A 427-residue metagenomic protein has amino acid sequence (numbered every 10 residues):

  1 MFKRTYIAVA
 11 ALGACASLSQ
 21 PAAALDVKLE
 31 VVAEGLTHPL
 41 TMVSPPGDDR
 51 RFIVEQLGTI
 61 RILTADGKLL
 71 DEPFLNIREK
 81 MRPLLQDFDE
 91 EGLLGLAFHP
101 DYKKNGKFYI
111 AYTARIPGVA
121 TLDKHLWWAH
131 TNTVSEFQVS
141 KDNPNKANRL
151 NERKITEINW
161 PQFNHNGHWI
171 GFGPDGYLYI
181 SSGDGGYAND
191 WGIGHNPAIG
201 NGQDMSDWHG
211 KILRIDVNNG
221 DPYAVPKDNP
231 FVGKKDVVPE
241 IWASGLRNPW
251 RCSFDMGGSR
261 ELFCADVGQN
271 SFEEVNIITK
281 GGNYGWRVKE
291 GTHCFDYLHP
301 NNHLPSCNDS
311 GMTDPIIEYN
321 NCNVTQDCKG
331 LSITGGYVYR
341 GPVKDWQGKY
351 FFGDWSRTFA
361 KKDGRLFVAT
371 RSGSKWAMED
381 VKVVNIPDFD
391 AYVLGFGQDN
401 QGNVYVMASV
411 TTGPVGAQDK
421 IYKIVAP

Functional and structural regions predicted by a protein language model:
M1-A8: Bacterial N-terminal signal peptides that target proteins for export
A8-S17: Bacterial N-terminal signal peptides
A23-Y187, R251-F254, R260-S271, K329-G373 (+1 more regions): Acidic, Gly/Ser/Thr-rich repeat motifs that build Ca2+-stabilized beta-propeller blades
L25-E34, K68-D87, E136-P161, W191 (+3 more regions): Blade-edge beta-strand/turn elements of extracellular beta-propeller and related beta-sheet repeat scaffolds
I62-T64, A224, E273-I277, N283-N301 (+1 more regions): Extended hydrophobic/aromatic segments used for targeting, binding, or gating
W128-V134, G192-R214, N218-G220, N276-L298 (+1 more regions): Predominantly five- to eight-bladed beta-propeller fold
P230, D236-K280: Acidic, glycine-rich loop-and-beta core segments that form the ion-binding/anion-interacting portion of active sites
C264-Q269, I277-Y339, V343, Q347 (+1 more regions): Extracellular protease catalytic domains of secreted zymogens
